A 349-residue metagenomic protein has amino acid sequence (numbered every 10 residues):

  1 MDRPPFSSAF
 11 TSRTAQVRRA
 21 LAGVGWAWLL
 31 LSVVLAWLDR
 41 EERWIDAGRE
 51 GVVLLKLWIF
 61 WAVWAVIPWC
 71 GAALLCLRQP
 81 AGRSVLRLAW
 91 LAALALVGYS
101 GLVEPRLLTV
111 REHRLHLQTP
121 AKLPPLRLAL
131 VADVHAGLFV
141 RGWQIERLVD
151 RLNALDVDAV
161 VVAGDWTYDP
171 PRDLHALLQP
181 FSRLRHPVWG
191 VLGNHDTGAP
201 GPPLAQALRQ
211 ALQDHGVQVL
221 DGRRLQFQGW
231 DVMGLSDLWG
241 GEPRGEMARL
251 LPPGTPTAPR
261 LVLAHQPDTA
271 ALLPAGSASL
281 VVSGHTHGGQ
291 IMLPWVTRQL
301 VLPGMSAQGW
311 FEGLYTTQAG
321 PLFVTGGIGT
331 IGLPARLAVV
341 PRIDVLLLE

Functional and structural regions predicted by a protein language model:
M1-L108: Non-catalytic terminal accessory segments
L74-L77, Q118-P120, S283: Generic structural motif
A95-T119, L138-W143: Hydrophobic alpha-helical transmembrane segments in integral membrane proteins
L123-E349: Soluble catalytic domains of enzymes that build or remodel membrane lipids, polysaccharides, and related
